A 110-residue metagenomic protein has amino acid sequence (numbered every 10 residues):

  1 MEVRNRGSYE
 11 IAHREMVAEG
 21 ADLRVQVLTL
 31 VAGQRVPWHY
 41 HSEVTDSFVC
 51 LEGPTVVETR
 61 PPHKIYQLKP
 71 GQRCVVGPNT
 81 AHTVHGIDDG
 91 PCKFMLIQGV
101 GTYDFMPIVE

Functional and structural regions predicted by a protein language model:
M1-Q26, P37-W38, C74-V75, P107-E110: A short, N-terminal "cap"/entry segment at the start of jelly-roll beta-barrel domains of the cupin/DSBH fold
V25, V57-E58, F94: Short hydrophobic/aromatic-rich beta-strand segments that constitute the beta-sheet cores of beta-sandwich/beta-barrel
V27, S47, H63-I65: Short, surface-exposed secondary-structure edge patches
L30, S42-V57: Short, conserved beta-strand element in jelly-roll/cupin
W38, V57-E58, V76, H82-D89: Short beta-strand His + acidic residue motifs that chelate non-heme Fe in jelly-roll/DSBH and cupin folds
S47, G90-F105: A short hydrophobic beta-strand segment most commonly corresponding to one strand of the jelly-roll/cupin
P62-P78: Short acidic-glycine-tyrosine-enriched beta hairpin
